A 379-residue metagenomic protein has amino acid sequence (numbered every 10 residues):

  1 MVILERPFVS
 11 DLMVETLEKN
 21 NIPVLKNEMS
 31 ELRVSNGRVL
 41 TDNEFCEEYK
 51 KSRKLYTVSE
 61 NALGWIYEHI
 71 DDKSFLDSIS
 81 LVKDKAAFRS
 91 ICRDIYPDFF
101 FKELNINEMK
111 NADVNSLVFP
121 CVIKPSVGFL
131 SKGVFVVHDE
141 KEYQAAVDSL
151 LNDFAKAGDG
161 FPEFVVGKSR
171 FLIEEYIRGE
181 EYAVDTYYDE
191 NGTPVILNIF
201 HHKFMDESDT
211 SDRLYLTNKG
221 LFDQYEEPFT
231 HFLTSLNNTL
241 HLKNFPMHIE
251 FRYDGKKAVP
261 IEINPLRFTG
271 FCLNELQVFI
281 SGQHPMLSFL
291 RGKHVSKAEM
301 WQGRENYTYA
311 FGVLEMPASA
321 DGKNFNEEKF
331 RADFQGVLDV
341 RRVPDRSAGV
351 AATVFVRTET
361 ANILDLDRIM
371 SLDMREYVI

Functional and structural regions predicted by a protein language model:
M1-V34: Short, charged N-terminal beta->alpha structural module
M29-N115, E359-L364, R368-S371: Conserved N-proximal alpha/beta basic substrate-recognition cap immediately N-terminal to, or forming the N-lobe
C92, L117-V137, A155-G179, I261: ATP-grasp fold ATP-binding core
D98, E140-R178, T239, I369 (+1 more regions): Conserved ATP-binding module of the ATP-grasp superfamily
C121-L151, E181-D185, M205-L221: Glycine-rich phosphate-binding loop of ATP-grasp-fold ATP-dependent ligases
E175-E181, D185-H241, N264-K293: ATP-dependent carboxylate/phosphate-activation module, predominantly the ATP-grasp catalytic core and closely related
N237-N274, Q302-Y307, G312-A320: Conserved metal-phosphate-binding beta-hairpin within the catalytic cores of diverse ATP-dependent phosphoryl-transfer
S288-I379: Peripheral (often C-terminal) accessory segments that flank ATP-dependent C-N-forming ligase machineries
